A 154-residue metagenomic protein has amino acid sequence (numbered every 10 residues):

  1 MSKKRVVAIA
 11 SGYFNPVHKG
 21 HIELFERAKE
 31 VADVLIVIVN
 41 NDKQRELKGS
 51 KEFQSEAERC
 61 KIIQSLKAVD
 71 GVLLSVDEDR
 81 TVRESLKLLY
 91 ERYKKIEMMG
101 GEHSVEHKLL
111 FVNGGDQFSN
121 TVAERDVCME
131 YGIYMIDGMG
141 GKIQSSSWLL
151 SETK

Functional and structural regions predicted by a protein language model:
M1-K154: Nucleotidyltransferase catalytic core that binds NTPs
